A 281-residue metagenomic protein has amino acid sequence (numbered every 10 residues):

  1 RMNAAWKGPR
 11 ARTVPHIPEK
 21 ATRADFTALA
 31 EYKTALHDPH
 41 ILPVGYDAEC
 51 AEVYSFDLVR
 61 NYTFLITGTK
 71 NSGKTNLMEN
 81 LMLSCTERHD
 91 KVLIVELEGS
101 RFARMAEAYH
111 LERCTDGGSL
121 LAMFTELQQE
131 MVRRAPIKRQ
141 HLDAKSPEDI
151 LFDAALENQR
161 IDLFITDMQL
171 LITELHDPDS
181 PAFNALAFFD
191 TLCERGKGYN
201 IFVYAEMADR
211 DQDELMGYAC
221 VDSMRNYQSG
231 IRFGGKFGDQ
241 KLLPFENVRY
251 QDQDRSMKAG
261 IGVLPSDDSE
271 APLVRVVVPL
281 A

Functional and structural regions predicted by a protein language model:
R1-P43, L215-A281: Phosphate-binding and hydrolysis-coupling loops of NTP-dependent motor/remodeling domains
F26-A144, D153-Q228, G234-G235, A281: P-loop NTPase catalytic phosphate-binding loop
E148-D149: Conserved GHKL (Bergerat-fold) ATPase module
